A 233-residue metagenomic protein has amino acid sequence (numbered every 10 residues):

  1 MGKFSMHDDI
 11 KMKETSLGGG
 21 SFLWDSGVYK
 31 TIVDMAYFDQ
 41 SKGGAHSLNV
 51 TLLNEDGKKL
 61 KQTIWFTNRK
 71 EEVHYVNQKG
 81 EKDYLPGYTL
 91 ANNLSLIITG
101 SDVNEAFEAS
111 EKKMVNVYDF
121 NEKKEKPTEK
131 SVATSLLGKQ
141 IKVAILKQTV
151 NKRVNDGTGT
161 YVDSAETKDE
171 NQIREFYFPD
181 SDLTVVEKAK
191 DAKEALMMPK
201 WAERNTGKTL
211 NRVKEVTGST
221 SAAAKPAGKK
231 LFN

Functional and structural regions predicted by a protein language model:
M1-N233: Short beta-rich binding modules
